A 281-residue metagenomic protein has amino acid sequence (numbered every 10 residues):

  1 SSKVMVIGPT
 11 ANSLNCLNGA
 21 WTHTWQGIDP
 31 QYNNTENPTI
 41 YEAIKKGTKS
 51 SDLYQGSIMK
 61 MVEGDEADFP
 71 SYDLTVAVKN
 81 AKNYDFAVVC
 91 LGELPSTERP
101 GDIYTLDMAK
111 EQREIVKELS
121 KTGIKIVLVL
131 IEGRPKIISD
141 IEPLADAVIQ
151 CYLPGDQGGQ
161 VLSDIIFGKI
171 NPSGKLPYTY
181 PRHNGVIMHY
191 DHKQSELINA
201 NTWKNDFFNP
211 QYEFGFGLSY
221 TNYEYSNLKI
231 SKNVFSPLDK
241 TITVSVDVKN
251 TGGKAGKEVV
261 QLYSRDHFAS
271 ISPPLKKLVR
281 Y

Functional and structural regions predicted by a protein language model:
S1-Y41, K45-T48, G56, G64 (+3 more regions): Secreted, periplasmic, or luminal enzymes acting at the cell surface/secretory milieu
Q55-G123, L128-P143: Hydrophobic helix-and-loop "lid/oligomerization" segment in the mid-to-C-terminal part of catalytic domains
S270-Y281: Intrinsically disordered, low-complexity Pro/Gly/Ser/Thr-rich segments with frequent PxxP/GP/PP motifs and embedded
